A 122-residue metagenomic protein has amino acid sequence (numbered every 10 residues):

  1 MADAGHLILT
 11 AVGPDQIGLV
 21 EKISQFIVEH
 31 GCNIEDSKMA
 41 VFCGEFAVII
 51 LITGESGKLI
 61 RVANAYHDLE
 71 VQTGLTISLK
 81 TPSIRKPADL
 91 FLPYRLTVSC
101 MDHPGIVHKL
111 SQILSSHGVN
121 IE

Functional and structural regions predicted by a protein language model:
A2-E122: A conserved regulatory-domain signal marking ACT and ACT-like small-molecule sensing domains and adjacent regulatory
